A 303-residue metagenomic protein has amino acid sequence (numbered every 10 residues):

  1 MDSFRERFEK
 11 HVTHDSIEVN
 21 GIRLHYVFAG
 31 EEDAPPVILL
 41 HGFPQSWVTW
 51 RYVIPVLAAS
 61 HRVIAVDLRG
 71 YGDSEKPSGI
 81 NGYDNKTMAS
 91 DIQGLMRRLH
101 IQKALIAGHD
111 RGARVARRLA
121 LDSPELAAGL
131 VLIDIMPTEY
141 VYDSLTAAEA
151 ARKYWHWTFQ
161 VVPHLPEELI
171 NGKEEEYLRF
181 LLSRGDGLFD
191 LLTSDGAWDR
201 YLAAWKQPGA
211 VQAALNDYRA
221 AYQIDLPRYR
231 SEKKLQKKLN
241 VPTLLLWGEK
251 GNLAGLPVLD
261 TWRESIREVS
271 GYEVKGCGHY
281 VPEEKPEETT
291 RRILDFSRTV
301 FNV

Functional and structural regions predicted by a protein language model:
D2-S16, G21-L24, A29-G30, P36 (+6 more regions): Flexible "cap/lid" subdomain of the alpha/beta-hydrolase fold that forms the substrate-access gate
A34, G42-Q45: Active-site glycine-rich loops that stabilize anionic/oxyanionic intermediates across multiple enzyme folds
L39-G42, A65: Structural cue for short, hydrophobic secondary-structure segments
P44-Y52, V63: Serine-hydrolase catalytic-loop signature spanning alpha/beta hydrolases and amidase-signature enzymes
T49, D67, E284: Acidic donor-binding helix in nucleotide-sugar-dependent glycosyltransferases
V53-H61, R98: A short, Lys/Arg-enriched amphipathic alpha-helix followed by its capping loop at the start of a domain
C277-P286, T290: Catalytic histidine-centered segment of alpha/beta-hydrolase-like enzymes
